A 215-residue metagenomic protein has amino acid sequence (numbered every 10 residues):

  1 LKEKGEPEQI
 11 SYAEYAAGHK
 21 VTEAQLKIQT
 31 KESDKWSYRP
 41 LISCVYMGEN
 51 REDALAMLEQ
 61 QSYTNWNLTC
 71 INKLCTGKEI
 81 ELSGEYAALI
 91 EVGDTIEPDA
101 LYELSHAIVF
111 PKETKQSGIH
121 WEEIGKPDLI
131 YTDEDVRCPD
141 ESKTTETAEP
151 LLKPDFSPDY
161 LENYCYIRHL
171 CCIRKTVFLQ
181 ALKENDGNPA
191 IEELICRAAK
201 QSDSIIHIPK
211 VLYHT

Functional and structural regions predicted by a protein language model:
S33-Y38, A56-N65: Short, acidic, metal-binding catalytic loop of nucleotide-sugar glycosyltransferases
P40-V45, E193: Cell-envelope/extracellular polymer assembly enzymes that use nucleotide-activated donors
C75-Y86, F110: Active-site nucleotide-sugar/metal-binding loop of Leloir-type enzymes
G84-E97, L101-S105: Short beta-strand-to-loop acidic/aromatic patch adjacent to the donor-nucleotide binding site
D99-E146: Conserved donor NDP-sugar-binding/catalytic core segment of glycosyltransferases
T144-I173: A recurrent flexible, glycine/aromatic-enriched loop bordering the glycosyltransferase active site that acts as
V177, D186-P209: A short, conserved alpha-helix in the catalytic core of glycosyltransferases
P209-T215: Active-site donor/metal-binding and catalytic loop motifs of nucleotide-sugar-dependent glycosylation enzymes
